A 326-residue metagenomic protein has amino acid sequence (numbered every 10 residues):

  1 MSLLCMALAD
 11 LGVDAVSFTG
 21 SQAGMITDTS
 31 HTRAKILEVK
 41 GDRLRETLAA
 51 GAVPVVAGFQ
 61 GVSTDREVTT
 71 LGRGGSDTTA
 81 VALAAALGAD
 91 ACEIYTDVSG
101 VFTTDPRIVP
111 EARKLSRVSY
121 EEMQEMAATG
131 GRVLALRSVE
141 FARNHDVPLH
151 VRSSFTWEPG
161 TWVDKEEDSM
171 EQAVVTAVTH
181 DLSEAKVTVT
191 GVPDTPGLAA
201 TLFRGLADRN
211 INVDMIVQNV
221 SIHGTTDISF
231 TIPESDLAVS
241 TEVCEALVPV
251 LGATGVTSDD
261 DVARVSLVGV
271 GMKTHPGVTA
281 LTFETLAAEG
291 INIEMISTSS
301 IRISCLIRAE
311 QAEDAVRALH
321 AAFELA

Functional and structural regions predicted by a protein language model:
M1-V139, T231, I307-R308, F323: Nucleotide/pyrophosphate-binding catalytic subdomain
L3-D10, R43-T47, A82-A86, G100 (+13 more regions): Alpha-helical scaffold segments in soluble metabolic enzymes
A15-V16, C92, L149, V213 (+1 more regions): Hydrophobic anchor at the start of a short beta-strand that flanks the dinucleotide cofactor-binding loop
V56-A57, A89, S116, E125-S183: Phosphate/diphosphate-binding glycine-rich loops and adjacent basic-rich segments that engage nucleotide
P159-A326: A conserved regulatory-domain signal marking ACT and ACT-like small-molecule sensing domains and adjacent regulatory
